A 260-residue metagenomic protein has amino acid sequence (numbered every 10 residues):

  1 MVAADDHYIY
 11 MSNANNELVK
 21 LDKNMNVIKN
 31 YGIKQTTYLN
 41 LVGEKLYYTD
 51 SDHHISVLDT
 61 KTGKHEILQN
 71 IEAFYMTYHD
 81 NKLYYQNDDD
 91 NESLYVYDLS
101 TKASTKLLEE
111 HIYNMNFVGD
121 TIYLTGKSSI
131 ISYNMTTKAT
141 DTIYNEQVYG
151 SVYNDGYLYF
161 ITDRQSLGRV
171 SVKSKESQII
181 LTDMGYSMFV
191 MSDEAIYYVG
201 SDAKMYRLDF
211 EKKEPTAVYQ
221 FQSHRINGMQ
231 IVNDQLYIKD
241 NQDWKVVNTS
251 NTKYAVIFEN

Functional and structural regions predicted by a protein language model:
M1-D6, I33-G43, N70-D80, E109-G119 (+4 more regions): Repeated scaffold domains used in trafficking and secretory/extracellular systems, primarily beta-propellers
M1-I55, D59, E66, W244 (+1 more regions): N-terminal "mature head" segments of proteins
Y10-M11, Y48, Y84-Q86, Y123-T125 (+3 more regions): Residue position within the beta-strands of beta-propeller blades
N15-K20, D52-V57, D90-V96, K127-S132 (+3 more regions): Structural motif
L21-N26, L58-G63, Y97-K102, Y133-K138 (+3 more regions): Short loop/turn segments that connect beta-strands within beta-propeller blades
I28-K29, E66, T105, D141 (+3 more regions): A structural motif specific to WD40 beta-propellers
M76, L83-Y85, N91-L99, A103-V152 (+1 more regions): Solenoidal tandem-repeat scaffolds enriched in leucines and small polar residues
V199-N260: Hydrophilic extracytoplasmic domains
